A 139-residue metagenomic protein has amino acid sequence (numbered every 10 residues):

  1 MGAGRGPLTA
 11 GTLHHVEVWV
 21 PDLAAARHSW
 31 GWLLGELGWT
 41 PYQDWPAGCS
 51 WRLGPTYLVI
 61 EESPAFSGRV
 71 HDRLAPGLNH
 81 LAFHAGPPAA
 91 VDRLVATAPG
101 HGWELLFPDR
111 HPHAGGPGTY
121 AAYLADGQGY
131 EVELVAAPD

Functional and structural regions predicted by a protein language model:
M1-R27, L81, P138-D139: N-terminal beta-strand motif that seeds the catalytic metal site of vicinal oxygen chelate
G2-L8, L53-G86, A90-R93: Long, continuous compositionally biased terminal/linker segments
G2-T9, P99-D139: Vicinal oxygen chelate
A10, E17-V59: Core segments of cupin and vicinal oxygen chelate
L13-P21, H71-T97, T119-A125: Vicinal oxygen chelate
R27-H28, D92, V132: Alpha-helical elements of the RecA-like P-loop NTPase motor core of helicases
S29-W32, L94-P99: Short amphipathic alpha-helices in soluble, non-transmembrane regions that often serve as interface/regulatory elements
Y42, T56-E61, P117, A121-A125: Alpha-helix boundary/capping detector
